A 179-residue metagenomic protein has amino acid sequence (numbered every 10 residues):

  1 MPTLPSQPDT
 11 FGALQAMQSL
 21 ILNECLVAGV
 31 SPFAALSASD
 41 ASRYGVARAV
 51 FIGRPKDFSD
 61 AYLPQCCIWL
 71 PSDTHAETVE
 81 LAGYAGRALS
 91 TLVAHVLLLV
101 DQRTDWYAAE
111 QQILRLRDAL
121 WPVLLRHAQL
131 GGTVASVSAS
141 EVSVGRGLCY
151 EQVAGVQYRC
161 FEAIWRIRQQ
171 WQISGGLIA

Functional and structural regions predicted by a protein language model:
M1-G83, T133-A135, L177-A179: Small/polar-rich, solvent-exposed N-terminal microdomains that initiate assembly or binding
G29-L36, D40, C66-C67, Q111-Q172: Acidic-leaning, charged glycine-interspersed low-complexity segments
A76-V79, Y84, D101-W106, Q170-L177: Short, cysteine-centered beta-strand-loop-beta hairpins and adjacent loop/turn segments enriched in charged/polar
A85-L89, L99-L125: Extracellular/virion structural assembly segments
G86-T104, V156-W171: Oligomerization/assembly interface segments of phage tail-like spikes and tubes
